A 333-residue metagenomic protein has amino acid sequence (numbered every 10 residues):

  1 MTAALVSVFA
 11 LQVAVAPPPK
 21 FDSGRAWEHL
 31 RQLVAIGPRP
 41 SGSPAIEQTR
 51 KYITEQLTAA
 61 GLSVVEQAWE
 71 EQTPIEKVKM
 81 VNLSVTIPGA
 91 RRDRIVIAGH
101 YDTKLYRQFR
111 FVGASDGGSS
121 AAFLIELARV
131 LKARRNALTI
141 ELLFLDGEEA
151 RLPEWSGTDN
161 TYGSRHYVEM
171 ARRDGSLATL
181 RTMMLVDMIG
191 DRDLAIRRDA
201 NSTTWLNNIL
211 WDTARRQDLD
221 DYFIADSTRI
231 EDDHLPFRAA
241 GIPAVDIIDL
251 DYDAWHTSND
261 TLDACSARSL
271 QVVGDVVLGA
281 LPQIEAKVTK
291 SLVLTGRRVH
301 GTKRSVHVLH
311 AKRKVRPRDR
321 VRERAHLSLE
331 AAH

Functional and structural regions predicted by a protein language model:
T2-F21: Bacterial Sec-dependent signal peptides at the C-terminal "C-region" and cleavage site
A16-K20, V34-E47, E71-P74, R107-G118 (+5 more regions): Second-shell loop/turn segments in exported
E28-A90: A non-catalytic alpha/beta surface segment that caps or lines the substrate-entry region of metallo-dependent hydrolase
L30, V34-S41, L57-V64, I87 (+8 more regions): Sec/Tat-exported extracytoplasmic proteins
Q32, E66, S84, R94-A98 (+3 more regions): Structural recognition of the beta-strand scaffold that forms the well-ordered cores of secreted hydrolase catalytic
A45, A68-E70, T182, I189-T289: Active-site-adjacent substrate-binding region of metalloamidase/peptidase-like peptide-processing proteins
Q108-I209, D226-R229, H234: Acidic/histidine-rich catalytic neighborhood of metal-dependent amide-processing enzymes
L294-R298, V308-A311: Aromatic/hydrophobic beta-strand junction motif of beta-rich domains
